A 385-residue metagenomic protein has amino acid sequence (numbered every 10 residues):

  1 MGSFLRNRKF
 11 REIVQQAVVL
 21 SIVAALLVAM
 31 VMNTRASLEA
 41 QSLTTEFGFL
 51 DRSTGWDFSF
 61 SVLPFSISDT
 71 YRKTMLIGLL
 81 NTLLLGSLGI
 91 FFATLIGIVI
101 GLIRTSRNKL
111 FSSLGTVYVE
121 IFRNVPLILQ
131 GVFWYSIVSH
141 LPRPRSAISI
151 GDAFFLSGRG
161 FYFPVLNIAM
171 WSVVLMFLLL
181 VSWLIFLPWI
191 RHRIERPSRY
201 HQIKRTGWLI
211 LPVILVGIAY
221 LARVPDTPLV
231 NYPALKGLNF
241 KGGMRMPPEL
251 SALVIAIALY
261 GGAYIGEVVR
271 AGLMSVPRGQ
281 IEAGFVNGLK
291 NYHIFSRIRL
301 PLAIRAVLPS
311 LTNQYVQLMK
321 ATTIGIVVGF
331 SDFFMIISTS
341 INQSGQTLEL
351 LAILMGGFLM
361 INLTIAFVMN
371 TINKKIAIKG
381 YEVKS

Functional and structural regions predicted by a protein language model:
M1-S385: Transmembrane alpha-helices and adjacent helix-loop boundaries
